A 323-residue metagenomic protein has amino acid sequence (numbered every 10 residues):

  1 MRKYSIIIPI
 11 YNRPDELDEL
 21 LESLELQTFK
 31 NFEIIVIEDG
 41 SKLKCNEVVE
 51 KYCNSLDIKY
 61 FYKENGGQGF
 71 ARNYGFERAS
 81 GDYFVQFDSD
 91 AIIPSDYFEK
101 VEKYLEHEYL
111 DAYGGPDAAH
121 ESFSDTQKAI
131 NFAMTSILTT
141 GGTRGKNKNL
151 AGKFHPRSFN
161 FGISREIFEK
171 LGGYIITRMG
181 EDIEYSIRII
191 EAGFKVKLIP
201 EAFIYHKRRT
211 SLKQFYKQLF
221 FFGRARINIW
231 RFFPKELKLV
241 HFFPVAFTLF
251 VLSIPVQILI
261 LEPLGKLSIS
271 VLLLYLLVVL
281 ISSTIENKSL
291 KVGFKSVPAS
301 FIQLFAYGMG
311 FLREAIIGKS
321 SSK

Functional and structural regions predicted by a protein language model:
E22-N31: Short, acidic, metal-binding catalytic loop of nucleotide-sugar glycosyltransferases
S23, E38-E47, G66, D88-P94: A conserved acidic beta->alpha catalytic loop
K63-A79, K100, S158: Glycine-rich, basic loop-to-helix element that forms the pyrophosphate-binding segment of sugar-nucleotide handling
F84: Short aromatic/hydrophobic "clamp" motif used to bind/position activated sugar donors
D96-K128, F132, A202-F203, K207: Conserved donor NDP-sugar-binding/catalytic core segment of glycosyltransferases
A119, T140-E166, T177-R178, E184 (+4 more regions): A recurrent flexible, glycine/aromatic-enriched loop bordering the glycosyltransferase active site that acts as
I175-L237: Catalytic donor/gating beta->alpha subdomain of glycosyltransferases that bind UDP-sugars
F247-S321: Membrane-embedded multi-pass helical conduit in multi-pass membrane proteins, especially envelope-biosynthetic
